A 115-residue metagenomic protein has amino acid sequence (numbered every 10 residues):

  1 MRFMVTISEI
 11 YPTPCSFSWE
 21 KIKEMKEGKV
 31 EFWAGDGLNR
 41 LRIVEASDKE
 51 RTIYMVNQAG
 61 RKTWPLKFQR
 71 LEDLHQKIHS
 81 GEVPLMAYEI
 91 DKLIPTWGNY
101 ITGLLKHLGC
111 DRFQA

Functional and structural regions predicted by a protein language model:
M1-M4, H75, L105: Low-complexity, intrinsically disordered short peptide segments enriched in small/polar/basic residues
R2-L66: Long, low-complexity, charged/polar intrinsically disordered regions in eukaryotic proteins
S8, W19-K23, E72-Q76, D91 (+1 more regions): Generic detector of well-ordered alpha-helical segments enriched in charged/polar residues, highlighting helical
M25-G28, K77-G81, D111: Surface-exposed polar/charged interaction patches
V30, A34, V83-M86, F113: Residue-level signal for secondary-structure boundary elements
P65-L93: Short acidic, hydrophobic short linear motifs in intrinsically disordered regions
D91-H107, F113-Q114: Short amphipathic alpha-helical interaction segments
